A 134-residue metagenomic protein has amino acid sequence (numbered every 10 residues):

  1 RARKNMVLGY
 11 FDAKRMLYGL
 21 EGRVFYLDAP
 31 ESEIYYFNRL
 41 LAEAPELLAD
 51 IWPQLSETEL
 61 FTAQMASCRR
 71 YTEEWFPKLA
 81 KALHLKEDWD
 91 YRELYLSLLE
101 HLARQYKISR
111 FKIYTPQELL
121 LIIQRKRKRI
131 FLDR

Functional and structural regions predicted by a protein language model:
R1-R134: Patatin-like phospholipase
